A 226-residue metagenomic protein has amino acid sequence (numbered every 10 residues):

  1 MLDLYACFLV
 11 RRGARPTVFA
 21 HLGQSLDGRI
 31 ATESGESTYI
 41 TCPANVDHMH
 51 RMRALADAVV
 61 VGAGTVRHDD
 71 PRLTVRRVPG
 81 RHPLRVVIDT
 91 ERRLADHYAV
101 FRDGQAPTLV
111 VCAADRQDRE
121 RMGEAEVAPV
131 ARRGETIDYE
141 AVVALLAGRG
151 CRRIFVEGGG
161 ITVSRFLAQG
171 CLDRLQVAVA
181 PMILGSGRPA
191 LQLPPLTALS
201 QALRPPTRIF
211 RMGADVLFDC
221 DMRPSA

Functional and structural regions predicted by a protein language model:
M1-A226: Enzymes that bind and transform nitrogen-containing heteroaromatic metabolites
